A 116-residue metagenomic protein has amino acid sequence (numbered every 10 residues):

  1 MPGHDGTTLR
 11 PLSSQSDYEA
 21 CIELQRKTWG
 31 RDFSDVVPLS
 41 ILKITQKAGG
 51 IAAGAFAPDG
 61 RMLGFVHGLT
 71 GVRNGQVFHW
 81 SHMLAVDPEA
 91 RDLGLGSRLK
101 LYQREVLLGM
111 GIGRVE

Functional and structural regions predicted by a protein language model:
M1-G6: Basic/polar N-terminal segments that are highly enriched at the extreme N-terminus, encompassing both cleavable
T7-P88: A conserved beta-strand-loop-helix scaffold within acyl/acetyltransferase catalytic domains
K27, R91, L108: Short polybasic/polar patches that bind polyanions
D92-E105: Conserved acetyl-CoA-binding loop-helix of GNAT-fold acetyltransferases
L107-E116: Conserved GNAT acetyl-CoA-binding A-motif
